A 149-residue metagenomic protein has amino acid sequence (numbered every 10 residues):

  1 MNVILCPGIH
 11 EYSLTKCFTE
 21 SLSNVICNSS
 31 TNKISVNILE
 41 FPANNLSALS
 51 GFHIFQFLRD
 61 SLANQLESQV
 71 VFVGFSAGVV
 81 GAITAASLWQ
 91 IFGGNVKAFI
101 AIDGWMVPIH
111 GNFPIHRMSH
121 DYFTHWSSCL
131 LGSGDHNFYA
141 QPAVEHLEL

Functional and structural regions predicted by a protein language model:
M1-S68, H120-H125, H136-N137, Q141-L149: Active-site catalytic motif of lipid deacylating hydrolases and related acyltransferases
F55-D135: Serine-dependent carboxylesterase/thioesterase catalytic core of lipase-like alpha/beta-hydrolase/SGNH enzymes
